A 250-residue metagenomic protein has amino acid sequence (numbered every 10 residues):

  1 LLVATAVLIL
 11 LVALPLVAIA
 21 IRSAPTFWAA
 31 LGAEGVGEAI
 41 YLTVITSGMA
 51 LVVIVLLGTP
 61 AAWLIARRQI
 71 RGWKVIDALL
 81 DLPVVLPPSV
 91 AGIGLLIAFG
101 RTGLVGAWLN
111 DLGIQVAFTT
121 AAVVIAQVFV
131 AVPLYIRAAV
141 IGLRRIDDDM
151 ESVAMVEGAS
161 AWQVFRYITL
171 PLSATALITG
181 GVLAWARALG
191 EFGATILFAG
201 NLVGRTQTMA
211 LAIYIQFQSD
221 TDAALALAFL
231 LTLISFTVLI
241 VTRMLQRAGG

Functional and structural regions predicted by a protein language model:
L1-P25, G35-R144, I168, L172-G193 (+2 more regions): Membrane-water interface segments at the C-terminal ends of transmembrane alpha-helices in multi-pass inner-membrane
F27-A30: Short, membrane-interfacial amphipathic segments enriched in basic
G32, V36, R205: Conserved acidic
R68, I146-D147, S152-S173: Short helix-to-coil transition segments within interhelical loops that connect adjacent transmembrane helices
L202-Q216: Short hydrophobic, aromatic-rich alpha-helical segments embedded in or entering the lipid bilayer of multi-pass
